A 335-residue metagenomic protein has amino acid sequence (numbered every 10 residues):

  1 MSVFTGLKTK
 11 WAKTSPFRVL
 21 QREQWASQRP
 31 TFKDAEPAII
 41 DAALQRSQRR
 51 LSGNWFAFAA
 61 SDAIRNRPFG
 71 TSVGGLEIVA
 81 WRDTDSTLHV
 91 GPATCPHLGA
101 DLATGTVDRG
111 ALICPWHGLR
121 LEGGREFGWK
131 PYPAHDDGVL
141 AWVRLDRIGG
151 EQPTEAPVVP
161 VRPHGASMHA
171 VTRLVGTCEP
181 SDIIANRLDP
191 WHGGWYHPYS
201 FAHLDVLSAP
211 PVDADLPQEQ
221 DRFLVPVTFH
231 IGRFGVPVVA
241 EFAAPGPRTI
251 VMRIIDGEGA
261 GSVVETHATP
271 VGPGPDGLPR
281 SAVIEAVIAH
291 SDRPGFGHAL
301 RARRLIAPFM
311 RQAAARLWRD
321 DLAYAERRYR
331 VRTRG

Functional and structural regions predicted by a protein language model:
S2-A60, P131-D137, A141-G165: Replace "small metal-dependent catalytic modules" with "small catalytic or cofactor-binding modules
K8, L98, Y324-A325: N-terminal targeting segments
P16-Q21, R29-A43, L76, G105 (+3 more regions): A broad, low-specificity signal for short, low-complexity segments enriched in glycine/proline and polar/charged
R49-L51, I64, V73, F127 (+4 more regions): A generic structural signal for short, non-catalytic loop/turn and secondary-structure boundary residues
L51-S61, W116-H117, G246-V251: Short Pro/Gly-enriched beta-strand edge/turn motifs at strand-loop
A57-V161: Rieske [2Fe-2S] iron-sulfur-binding domain
E155-G335: C-terminal catalytic domain of Rieske-type non-heme iron oxygenases
